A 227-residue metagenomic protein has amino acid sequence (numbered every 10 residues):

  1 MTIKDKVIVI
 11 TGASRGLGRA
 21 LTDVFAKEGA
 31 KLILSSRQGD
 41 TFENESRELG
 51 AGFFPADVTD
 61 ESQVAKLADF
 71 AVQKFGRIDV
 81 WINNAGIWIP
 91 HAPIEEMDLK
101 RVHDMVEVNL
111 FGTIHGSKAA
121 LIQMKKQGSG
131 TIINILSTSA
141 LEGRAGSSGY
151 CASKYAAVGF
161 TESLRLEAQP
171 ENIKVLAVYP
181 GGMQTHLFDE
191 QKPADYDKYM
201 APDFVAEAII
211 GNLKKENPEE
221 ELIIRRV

Functional and structural regions predicted by a protein language model:
S14-R15: Conserved glycine-rich cofactor-binding loop
E28-E43: Conserved glycine-rich Rossmann-like NAD(P)H-binding loop of the short-chain dehydrogenase/reductase
A56-L67, L99: The beta1-alpha1 cofactor-binding region of Rossmann-like NAD(H)/NADP(H)-dependent oxidoreductases
A92-I94, R101-H103: Substrate-binding pocket helix/loop in short-chain dehydrogenase/reductase
S117, S153: Active-site helix of classical SDR
S137: Residue(s) in the substrate-gating loop at a strand-loop-helix junction that position the organic substrate next
P170-I173, A177-V178, T185, D189 (+1 more regions): C-terminal helical subdomain
